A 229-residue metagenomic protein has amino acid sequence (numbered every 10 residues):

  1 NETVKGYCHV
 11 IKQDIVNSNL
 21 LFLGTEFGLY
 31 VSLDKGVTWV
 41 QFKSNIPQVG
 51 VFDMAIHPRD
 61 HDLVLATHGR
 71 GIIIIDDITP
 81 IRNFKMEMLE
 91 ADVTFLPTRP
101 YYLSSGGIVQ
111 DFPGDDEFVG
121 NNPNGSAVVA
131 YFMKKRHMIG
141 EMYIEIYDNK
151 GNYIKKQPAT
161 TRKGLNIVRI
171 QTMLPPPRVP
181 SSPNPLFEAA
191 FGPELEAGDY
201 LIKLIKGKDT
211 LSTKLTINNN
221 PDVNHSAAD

Functional and structural regions predicted by a protein language model:
N1-E117, N124-A127: Beta-propeller blade termini and top-face loops
V4, Y153-P193: Glycine-centered tight-turn motifs at strand-turn-strand junctions
K35, D148-N152, Y200: Short, glycine-anchored, charge-dense loop/turn motifs used at functional sites
E87-D111, F132-K134, K208-D229: Extended, polar beta-sheet/loop recognition surfaces of beta-rich domains that mediate binding to diverse ligands
S104-Y143, Y147, I167: Contiguous beta-strand segments within globular domains
M142-A159, L211: C-terminal outer-membrane/trafficking sorting elements
L204-K206: Conserved structural position at the C-terminal beta-strand of extracellular beta-sandwich adhesion modules
